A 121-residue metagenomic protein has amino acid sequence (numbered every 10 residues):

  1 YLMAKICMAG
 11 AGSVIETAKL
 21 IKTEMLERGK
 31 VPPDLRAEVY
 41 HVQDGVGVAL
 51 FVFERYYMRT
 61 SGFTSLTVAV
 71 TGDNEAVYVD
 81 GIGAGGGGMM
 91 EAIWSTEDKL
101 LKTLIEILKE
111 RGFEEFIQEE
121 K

Functional and structural regions predicted by a protein language model:
Y1-K30, E91, F116, E120-K121: Terminal, regulation- and interaction-focused segments at domain boundaries
A9-A11, F53, I82: A structural detector for beta-sheet-dominated domains
G10, M90-E97, L101: Short capping loops/turns at secondary-structure boundaries
V14, A18, V46-A49, A84-G86 (+1 more regions): N-terminal catalytic or cofactor-binding beta/alpha core of small enzyme domains
K19-F63, N74, F116-Q118: Ser/Thr-rich, low-complexity intrinsically disordered terminal regions
T60-W94: Beta-strand/loop substructures that line and gate deep hydrophobic ligand-binding cavities in soluble
D98-K121: Well-ordered alpha/beta subsegment
